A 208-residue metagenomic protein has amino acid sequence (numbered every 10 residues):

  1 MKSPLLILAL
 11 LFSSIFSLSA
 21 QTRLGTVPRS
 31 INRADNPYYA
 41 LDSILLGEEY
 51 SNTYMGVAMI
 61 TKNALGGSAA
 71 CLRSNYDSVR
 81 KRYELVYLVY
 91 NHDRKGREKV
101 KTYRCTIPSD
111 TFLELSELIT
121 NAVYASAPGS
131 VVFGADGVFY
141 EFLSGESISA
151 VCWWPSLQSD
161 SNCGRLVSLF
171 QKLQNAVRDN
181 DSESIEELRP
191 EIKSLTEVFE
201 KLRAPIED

Functional and structural regions predicted by a protein language model:
M1-T26: Bacterial Sec-dependent N-terminal signal peptides
Q21-D208: Function-determining sites in protein domains
